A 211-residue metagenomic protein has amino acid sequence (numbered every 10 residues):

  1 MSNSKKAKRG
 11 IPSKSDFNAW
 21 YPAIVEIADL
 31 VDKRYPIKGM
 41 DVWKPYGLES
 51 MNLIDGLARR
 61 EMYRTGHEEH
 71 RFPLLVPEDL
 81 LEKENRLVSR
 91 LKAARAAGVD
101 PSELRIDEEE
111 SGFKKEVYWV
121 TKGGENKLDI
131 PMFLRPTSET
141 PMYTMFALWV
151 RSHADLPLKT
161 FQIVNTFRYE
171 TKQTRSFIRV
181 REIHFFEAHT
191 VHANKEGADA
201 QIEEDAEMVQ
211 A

Functional and structural regions predicted by a protein language model:
S2-A211: TRNA-recognition modules of translation machinery and tRNA-sensing kinases, especially anticodon-binding
